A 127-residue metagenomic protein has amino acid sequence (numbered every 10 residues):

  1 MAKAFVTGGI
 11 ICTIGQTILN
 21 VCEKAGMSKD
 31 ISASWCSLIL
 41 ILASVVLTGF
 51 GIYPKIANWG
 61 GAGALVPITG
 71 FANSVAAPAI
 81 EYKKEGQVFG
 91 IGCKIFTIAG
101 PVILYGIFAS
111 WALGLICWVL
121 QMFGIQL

Functional and structural regions predicted by a protein language model:
A2-I18, L38, L42, V46 (+1 more regions): Hydrophobic, lipid-facing residues on alpha-helical transmembrane segments of integral membrane proteins
I11, W35-I39, I68, A72: Generic structural signal for well-ordered secondary structure
I14-M27, L47-A57, K84-V88, L120: Transmembrane helix-loop junctions in multi-pass membrane proteins
G26-S44: Loop-to-helix transition at the N-terminal end of transmembrane alpha-helices
I52-Q87: Mid-chain, well-packed structural core segment of small domains
A62-S74, C93-I107: Alpha-helical membrane-embedding segments and immediately adjacent membrane-interface amphipathic helices
Y82-I98: Membrane-helix boundary connector in multi-pass membrane proteins
G114-L127: Juxtamembrane boundary at the C-terminal end of a transmembrane helix
